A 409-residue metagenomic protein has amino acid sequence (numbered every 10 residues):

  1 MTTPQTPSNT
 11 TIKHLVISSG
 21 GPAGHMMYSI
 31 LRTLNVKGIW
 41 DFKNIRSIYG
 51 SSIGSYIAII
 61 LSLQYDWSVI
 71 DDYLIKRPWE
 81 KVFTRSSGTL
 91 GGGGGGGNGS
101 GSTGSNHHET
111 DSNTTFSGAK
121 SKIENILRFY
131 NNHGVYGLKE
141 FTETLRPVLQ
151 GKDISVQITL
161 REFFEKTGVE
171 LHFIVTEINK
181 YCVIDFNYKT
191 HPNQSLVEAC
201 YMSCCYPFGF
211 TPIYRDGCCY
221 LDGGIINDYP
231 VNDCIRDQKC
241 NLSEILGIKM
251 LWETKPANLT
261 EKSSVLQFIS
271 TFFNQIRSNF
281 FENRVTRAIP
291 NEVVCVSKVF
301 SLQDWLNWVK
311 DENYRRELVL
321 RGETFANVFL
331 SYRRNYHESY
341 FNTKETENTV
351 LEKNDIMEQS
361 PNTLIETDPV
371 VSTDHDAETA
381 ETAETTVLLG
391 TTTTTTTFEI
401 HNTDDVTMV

Functional and structural regions predicted by a protein language model:
M1-Y49, I59-D374, L388, T394 (+2 more regions): Patatin-like phospholipase
G50, G54: Gly/Ala-rich beta-loop-alpha elbow adjacent to hydrolase catalytic centers
E378-E384: Intrinsically disordered, low-complexity segments used as extracellular stalks/linkers and nuclear/regulatory IDRs
